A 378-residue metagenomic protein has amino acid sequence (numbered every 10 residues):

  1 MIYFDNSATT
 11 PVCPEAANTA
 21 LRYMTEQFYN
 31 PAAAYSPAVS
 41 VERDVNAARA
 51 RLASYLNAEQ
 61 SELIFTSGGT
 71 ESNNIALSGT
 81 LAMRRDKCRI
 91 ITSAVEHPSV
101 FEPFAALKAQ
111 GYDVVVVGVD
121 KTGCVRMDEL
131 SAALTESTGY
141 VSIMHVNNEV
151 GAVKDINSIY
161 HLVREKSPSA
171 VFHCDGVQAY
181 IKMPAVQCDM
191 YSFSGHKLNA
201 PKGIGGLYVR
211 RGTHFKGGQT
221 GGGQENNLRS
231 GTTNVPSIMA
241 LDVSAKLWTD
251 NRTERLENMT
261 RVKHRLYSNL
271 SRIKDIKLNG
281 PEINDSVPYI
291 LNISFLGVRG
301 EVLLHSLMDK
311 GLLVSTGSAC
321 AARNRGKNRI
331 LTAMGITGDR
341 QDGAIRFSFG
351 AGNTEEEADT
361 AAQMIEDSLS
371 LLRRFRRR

Functional and structural regions predicted by a protein language model:
M1-R378: Pyridoxal 5′-phosphate
